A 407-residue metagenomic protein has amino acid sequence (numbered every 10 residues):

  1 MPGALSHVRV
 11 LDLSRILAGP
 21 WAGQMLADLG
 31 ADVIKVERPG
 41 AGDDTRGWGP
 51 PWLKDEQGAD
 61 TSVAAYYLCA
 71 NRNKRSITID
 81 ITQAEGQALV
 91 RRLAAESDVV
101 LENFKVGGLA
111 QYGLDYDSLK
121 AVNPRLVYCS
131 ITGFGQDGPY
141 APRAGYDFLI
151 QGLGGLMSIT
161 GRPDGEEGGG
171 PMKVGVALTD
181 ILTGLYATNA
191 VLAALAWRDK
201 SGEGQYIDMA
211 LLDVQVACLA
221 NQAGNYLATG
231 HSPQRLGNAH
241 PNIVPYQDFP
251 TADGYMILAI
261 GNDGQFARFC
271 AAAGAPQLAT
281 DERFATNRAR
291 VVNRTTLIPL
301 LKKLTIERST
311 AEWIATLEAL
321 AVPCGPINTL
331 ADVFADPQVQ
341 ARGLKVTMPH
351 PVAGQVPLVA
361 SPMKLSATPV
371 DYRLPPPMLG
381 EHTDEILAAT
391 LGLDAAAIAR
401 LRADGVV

Functional and structural regions predicted by a protein language model:
M1-A190, A194-K200, M378, D384-V407: N-terminal helix-loop segment corresponding to the beta1-alpha1 unit of nucleotide/adenylate-binding folds
V33-V36, E318-D332, L393-I398: Short, well-structured beta-strand/strand-turn elements
Q136, E166-A177, D199-Q215, Q234-P241 (+2 more regions): Conserved Rossmann-fold dehydrogenase catalytic segment
G184-G204, A217-T229, A271-Q277: Oxidoreductase and adenylate-handling cofactor-binding alpha/beta cores
H231-Y246, S361: Active-site Gly/Thr loop motif
N242-L320, C324: Aromatic-enriched alpha-helical interface/lid elements that frame and gate functional surfaces
A285, A353-R400: Flexible, small-/acidic-enriched active-site or ligand-binding loops
A319-R373: A glycine-rich dinucleotide-binding beta-alpha-beta segment and adjacent secondary-structure elements that constitute
